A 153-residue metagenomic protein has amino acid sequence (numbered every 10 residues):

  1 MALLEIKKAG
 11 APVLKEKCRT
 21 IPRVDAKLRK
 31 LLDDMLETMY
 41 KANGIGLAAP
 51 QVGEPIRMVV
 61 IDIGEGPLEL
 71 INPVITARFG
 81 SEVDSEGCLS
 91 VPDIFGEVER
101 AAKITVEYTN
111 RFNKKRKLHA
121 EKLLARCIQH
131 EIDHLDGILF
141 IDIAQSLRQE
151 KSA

Functional and structural regions predicted by a protein language model:
M1-A153: Positively charged
